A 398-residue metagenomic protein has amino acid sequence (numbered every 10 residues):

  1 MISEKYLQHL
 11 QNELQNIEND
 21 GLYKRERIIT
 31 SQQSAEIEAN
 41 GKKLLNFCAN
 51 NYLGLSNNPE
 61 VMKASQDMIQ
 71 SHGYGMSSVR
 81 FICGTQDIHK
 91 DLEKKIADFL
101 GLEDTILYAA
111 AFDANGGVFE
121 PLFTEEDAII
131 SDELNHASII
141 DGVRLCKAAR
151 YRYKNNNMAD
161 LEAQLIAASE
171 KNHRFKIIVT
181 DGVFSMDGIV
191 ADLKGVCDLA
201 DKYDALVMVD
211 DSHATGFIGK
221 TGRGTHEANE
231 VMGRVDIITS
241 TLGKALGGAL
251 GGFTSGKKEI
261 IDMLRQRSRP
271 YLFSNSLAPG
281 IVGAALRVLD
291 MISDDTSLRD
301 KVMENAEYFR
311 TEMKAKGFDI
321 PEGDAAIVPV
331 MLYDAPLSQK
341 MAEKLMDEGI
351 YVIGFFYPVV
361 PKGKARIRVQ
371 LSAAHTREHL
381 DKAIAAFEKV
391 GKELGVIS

Functional and structural regions predicted by a protein language model:
Q8-N12, N16-H72, A205: N-terminal "arm"/small-domain region of PLP-dependent enzymes with the aminotransferase-like
P59, K63-D67, S71, K94 (+3 more regions): PLP-dependent enzyme catalytic core of the Aspartate aminotransferase-like
V79-T85, E93-G117: Short loop-beta-helix segment that forms the pyridoxal 5′-phosphate
G101, E125, L145-K147, Y203 (+1 more regions): Short, structured coil segments at secondary-structure junctions
V118-A137: Conserved PLP-anchoring active-site segment centered on the Schiff-base-forming lysine
Y151, N155-V209: Active-site phosphate-binding strand-loop segment of PLP-dependent enzymes
Y203-L206, H213, I218-D324: Active-site C-terminal subdomain of aminotransferase-like
D300-F309, K314-G349, V359, K364 (+1 more regions): Conserved PLP-binding catalytic core of the aspartate aminotransferase-like
